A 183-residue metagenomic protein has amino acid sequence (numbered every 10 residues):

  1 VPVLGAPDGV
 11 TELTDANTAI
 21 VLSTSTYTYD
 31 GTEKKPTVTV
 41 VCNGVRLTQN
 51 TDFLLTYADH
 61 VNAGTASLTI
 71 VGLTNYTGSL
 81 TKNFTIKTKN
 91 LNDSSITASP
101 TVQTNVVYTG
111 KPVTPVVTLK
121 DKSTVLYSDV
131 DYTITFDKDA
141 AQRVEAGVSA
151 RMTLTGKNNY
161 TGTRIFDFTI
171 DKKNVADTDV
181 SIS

Functional and structural regions predicted by a protein language model:
P2-V45, T88-T124, K172-S183: Solvent-exposed, low-complexity, repeat-rich "mucin-like" stalks and linkers
D8, T18-V21, T65-L68, T74 (+3 more regions): Short stretches within intrinsically disordered, low-complexity N-terminal or propeptide regions
V21, T28, L54-T56, T69 (+6 more regions): Generic structural detector for well-ordered beta-strands
K35-T39, S67-T69, N83, T114-V116 (+2 more regions): Beta-strand secondary-structure signal
T37, T48, F84, L91 (+6 more regions): Small/flexible residues
V45-T77, V125-T161: Serine/threonine-rich, repeat-prone extracellular segments and beta-strand-based repeat modules of secreted/surface
G78-K82, G162-F166: Extracellular and select intracellular beta-sandwich modules with Ser/Thr-enriched, small-residue motifs on
